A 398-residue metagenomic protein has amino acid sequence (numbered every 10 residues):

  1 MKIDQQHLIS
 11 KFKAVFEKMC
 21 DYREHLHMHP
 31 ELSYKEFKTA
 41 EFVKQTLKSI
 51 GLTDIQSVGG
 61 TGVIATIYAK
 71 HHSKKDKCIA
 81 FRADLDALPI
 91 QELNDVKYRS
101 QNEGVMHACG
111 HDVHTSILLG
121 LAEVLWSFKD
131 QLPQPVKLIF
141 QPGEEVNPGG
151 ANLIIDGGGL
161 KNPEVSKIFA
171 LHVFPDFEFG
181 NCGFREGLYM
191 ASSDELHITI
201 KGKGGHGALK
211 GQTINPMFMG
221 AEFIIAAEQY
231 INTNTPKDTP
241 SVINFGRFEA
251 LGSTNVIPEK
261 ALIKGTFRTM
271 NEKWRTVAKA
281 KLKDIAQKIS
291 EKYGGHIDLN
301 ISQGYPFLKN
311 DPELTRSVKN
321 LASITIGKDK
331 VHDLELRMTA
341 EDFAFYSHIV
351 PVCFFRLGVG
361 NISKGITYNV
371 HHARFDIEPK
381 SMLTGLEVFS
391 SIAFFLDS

Functional and structural regions predicted by a protein language model:
K2-H107, S116, E123-L132: Acidic/His- and Gly-rich active-site-bordering loop/insert found across diverse amide/peptide-bond hydrolases
L26, F81, H111, L138 (+7 more regions): Divalent metal-coordination and catalytic microenvironments
H29-Y34, A87-P89, V146, L251-T254 (+1 more regions): Short, small-residue-enriched loops and turns at beta-alpha junctions that line or gate enzyme active sites
Y34, H107-S116, K210-F218, D376-E387: Short, conserved micro-motifs enriched in small and acidic residues
A80-R82, L196-I198, F354-G360: Non-cysteine beta-strand/loop elements that form the S-adenosyl-L-methionine
L88-I90, D95-M106, V113, F128-P258 (+1 more regions): Histidine/acidic-residue-rich, glycine-tolerant segments that coordinate divalent metal ions
A221-S398: Metal-dependent amide/peptide-bond hydrolase catalytic core, centered on the "pita-bread" metallohydrolase fold
